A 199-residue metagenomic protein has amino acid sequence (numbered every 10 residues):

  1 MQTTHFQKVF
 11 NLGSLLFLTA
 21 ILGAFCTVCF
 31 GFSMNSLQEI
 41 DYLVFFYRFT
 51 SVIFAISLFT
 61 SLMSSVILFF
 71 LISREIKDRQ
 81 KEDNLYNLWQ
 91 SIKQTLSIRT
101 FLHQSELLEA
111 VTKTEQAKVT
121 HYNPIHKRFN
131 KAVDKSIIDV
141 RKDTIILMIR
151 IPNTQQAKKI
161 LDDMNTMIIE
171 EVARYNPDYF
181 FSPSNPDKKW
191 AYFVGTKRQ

Functional and structural regions predicted by a protein language model:
M1-L88: N-terminal alpha-helical membrane-insertion module
N11, N87, S97, N153-T154: Serine/threonine-rich low-complexity intrinsically disordered regions
F25, Q104-V111, E115, D187 (+2 more regions): A sequence-level detector of short, solvent-exposed, charge-rich linear segments
C29, S33-S36, T112-Q116, G195-Q199: Short amphipathic alpha-helical patches
S51-V52, I56, T60, I67 (+7 more regions): Amphipathic, alpha-helical segments enriched in basic
I72-A132: Canonical alpha-helical transmembrane segment with a positive-inside/aromatic-interface signature
K131-Q199: Terminal membrane-proximal soluble interaction domains of membrane-associated proteins
